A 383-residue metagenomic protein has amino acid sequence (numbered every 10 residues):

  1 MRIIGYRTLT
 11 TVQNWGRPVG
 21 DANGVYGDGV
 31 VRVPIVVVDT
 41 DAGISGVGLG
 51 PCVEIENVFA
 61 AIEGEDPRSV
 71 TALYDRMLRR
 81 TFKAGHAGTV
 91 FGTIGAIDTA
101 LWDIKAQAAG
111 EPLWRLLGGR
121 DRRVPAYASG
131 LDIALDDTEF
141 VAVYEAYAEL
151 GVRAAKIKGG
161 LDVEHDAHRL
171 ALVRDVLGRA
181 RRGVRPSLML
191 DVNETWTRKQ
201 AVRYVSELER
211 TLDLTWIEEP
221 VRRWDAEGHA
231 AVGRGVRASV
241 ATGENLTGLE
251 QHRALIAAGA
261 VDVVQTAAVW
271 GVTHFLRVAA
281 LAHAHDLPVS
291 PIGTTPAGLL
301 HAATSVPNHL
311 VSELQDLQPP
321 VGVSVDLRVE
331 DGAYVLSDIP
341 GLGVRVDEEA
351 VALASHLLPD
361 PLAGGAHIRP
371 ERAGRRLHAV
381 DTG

Functional and structural regions predicted by a protein language model:
R2-P18, G24, V30-V33, D41 (+1 more regions): Flexible C-terminal active-site loop/helix
I3, G43, V58, I97 (+7 more regions): Conserved, mostly hydrophobic/aromatic
G5-L9, D39-A109, R375-G383: Metal- or metallocofactor-binding catalytic centers and their adjacent structured scaffolds across diverse enzyme
E56, R253-A257, H274-A279, G298-N308 (+1 more regions): Histidine/acidic-residue-rich catalytic or RNA/ligand-binding cores of hydrolases and nuclease-related proteins
A84, A109-D132, R185-P186: N-terminal small/glycine-rich loop or linker at the start of catalytic domains across soluble metabolic enzymes
G130-V141, V163, A167: Active-site beta->alpha loop and helix N-cap motifs at the rims of alpha/beta catalytic domains
A146-K158: Catalytic domains of carbohydrate-active enzymes, especially glycoside hydrolases
I157-G160, E164-G293: Catalytic core of soluble alpha/beta enzymes
